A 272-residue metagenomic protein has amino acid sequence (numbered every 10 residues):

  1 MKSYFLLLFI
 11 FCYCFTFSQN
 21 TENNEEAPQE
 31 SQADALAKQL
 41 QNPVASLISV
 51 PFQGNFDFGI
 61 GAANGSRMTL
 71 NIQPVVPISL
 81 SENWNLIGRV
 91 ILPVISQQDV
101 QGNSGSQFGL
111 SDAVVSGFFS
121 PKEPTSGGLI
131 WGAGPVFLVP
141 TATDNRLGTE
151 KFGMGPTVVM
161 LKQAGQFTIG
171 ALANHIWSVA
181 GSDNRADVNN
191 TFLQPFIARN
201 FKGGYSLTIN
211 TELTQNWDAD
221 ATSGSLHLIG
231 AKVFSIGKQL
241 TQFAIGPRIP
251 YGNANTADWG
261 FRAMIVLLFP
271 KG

Functional and structural regions predicted by a protein language model:
M1-T21: Bacterial Sec-dependent N-terminal signal peptides
N20-G272: Transmembrane beta-barrel domains of Gram-negative outer membranes and organellar outer membranes
